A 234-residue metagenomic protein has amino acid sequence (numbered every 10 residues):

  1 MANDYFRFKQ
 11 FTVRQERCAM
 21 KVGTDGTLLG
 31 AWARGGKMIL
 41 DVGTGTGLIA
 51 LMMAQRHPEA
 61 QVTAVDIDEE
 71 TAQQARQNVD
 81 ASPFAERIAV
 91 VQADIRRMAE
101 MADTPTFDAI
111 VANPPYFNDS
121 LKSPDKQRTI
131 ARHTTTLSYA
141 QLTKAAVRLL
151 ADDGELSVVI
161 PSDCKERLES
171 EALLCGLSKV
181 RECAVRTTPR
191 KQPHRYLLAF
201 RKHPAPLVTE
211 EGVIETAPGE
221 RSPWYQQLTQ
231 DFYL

Functional and structural regions predicted by a protein language model:
A2-M38, T44-R56, Y196-A199, V213: SAM-dependent Rossmann-like transferase core, predominantly class I methyltransferases with a strong bias toward
Q10, E59-Q61, A85-R87, D153 (+1 more regions): A generic structural signal for alpha->beta connector loops
R14, T63, A89-V91, V180-C183: General small-molecule cofactor/ligand-binding pocket signal
C18, L137-P193: Conserved Class I SAM-dependent methyltransferase catalytic core
L29, N113, L142, F200: Residue-level signal for inorganic ion chemistry
A31-D103, A109-P124: Conserved SAM/SAH cofactor-binding pocket of Class I
P114-Q141: Mobile active-site "lid"/loop adjacent to the S-adenosyl-L-methionine
R190-L234: SAM/dcSAM-binding transferase cores
